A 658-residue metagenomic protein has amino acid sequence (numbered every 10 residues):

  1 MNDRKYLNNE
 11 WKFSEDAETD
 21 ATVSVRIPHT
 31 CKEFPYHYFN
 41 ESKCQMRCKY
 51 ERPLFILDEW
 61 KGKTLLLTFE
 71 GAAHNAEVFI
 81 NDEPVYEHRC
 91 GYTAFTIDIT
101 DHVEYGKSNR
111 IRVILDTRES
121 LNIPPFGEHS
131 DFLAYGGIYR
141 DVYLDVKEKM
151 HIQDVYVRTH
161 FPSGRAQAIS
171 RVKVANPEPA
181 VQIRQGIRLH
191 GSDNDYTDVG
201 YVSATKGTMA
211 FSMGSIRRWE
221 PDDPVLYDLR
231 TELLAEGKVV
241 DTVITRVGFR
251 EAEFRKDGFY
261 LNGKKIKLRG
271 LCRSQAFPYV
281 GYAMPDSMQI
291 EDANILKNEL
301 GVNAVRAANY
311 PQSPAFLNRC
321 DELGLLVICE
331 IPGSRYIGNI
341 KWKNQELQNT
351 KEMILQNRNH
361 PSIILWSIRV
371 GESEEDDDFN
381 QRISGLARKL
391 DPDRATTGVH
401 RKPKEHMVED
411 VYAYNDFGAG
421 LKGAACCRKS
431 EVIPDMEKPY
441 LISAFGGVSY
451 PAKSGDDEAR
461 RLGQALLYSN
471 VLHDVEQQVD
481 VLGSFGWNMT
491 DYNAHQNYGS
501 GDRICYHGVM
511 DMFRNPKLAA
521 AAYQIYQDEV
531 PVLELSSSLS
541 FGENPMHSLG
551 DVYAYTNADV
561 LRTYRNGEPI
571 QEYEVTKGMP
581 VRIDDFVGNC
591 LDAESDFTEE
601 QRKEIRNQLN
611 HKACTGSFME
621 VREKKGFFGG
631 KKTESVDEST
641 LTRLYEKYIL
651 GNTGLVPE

Functional and structural regions predicted by a protein language model:
M1-E70, L121-H129, Y135-I138, P545 (+3 more regions): Extended carbohydrate-recognition surfaces in non-catalytic/accessory domains of CAZymes and lectin-like proteins
K5-Y6, W11-D16, Q45-D154, P177 (+5 more regions): Accessory beta-strand-rich segments of carbohydrate-active enzymes
C31-F69, A73-N81, Y86-R89, T117-P124 (+5 more regions): Active-site-adjacent substrate/metal-binding segments within catalytic domains of carbohydrate-active enzymes
W60-K63, V103-S108, S212-L226: Short glycine/proline/serine/threonine-rich loop/turn segments at secondary-structure transition edges
V78-I80, R165-Y201, M209, G550-E572: Beta-strand-rich binding/interaction modules
R112-I114, D228-E232: Extracellular recognition modules
E128-H151, N488-N493, Y498-E658: Catalytic cores of secreted or luminal carbohydrate-active enzymes
N294-I295, A304-Y526, V530-V552, G567 (+1 more regions): Substrate-binding/catalytic cleft of secreted carbohydrate-active enzymes, primarily glycoside hydrolases
